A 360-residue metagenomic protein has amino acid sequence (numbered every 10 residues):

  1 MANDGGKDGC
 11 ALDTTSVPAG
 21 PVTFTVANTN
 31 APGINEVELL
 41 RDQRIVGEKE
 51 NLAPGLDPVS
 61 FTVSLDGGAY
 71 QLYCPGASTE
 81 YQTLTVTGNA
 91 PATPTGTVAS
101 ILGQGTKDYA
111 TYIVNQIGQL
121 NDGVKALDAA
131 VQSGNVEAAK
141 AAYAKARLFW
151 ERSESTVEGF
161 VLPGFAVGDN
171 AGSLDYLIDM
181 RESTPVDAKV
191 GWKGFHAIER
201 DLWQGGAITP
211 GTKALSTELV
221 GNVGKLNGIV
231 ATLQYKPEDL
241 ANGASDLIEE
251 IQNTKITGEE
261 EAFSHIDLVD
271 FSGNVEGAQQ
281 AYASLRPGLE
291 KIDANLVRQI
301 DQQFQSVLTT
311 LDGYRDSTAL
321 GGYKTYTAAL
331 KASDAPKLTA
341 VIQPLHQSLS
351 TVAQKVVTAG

Functional and structural regions predicted by a protein language model:
M1, P21-T29, A90-T97: Short, low-structural-confidence N-terminal segments
M1-A19, D122: N-terminal edge beta-strand
D4-G5, A53-P94: Extracellular/periplasmic metallocenter environments
D13-P32, V59-P75: Beta-strand cores of secreted/periplasmic/IMS beta-sandwich domains, seen most often in copper-related folds
A31-N35, E80: Short loop/turn segments at connectors of secondary-structure elements within structured domains
E36-L40: Beta-strand signatures of extracellular beta-sandwich domains
Q43-N51: Surface-exposed loop/edge segments in extracytoplasmic proteins
T93-G360: Mature extracytoplasmic or organellar-lumen-exposed domains after removal of signal/transit peptides
